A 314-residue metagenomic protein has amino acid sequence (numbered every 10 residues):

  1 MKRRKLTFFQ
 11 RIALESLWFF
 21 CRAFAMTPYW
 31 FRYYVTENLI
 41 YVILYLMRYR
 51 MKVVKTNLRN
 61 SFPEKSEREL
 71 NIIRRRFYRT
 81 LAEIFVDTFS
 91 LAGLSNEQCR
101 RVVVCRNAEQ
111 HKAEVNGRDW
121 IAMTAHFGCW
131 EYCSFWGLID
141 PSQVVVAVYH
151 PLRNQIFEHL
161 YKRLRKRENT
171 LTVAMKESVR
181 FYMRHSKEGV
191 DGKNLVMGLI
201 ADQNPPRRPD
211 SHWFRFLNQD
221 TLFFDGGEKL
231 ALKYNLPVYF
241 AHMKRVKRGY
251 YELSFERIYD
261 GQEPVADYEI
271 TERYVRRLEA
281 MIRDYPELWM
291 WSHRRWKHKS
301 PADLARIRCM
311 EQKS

Functional and structural regions predicted by a protein language model:
M1-T124, C129, E158-R163, N169: Membrane-anchoring hydrophobic helices of lipid-metabolizing enzymes
R4-K5, R180-S314: Non-catalytic C-terminal accessory region of glycerolipid acyltransferases and related lyso-lipid remodeling enzymes
T27, L46, F62-P63, P141 (+3 more regions): A broad structural signal for alpha-helix termini and local helix breaks/kinks
R101-V104, F127, N154, M175-V179 (+2 more regions): A conditional alpha-helix N-cap/helix-loop micro-motif detector
V104-C105, A147, T172, F255: Generic preference for hydrophobic
A108-K112, S134-L138, Y161-K162, M183 (+2 more regions): Short amphipathic alpha-helical segments and helix-helix/interface helices
N116-E177, P206-R215: Catalytic core of membrane glycerolipid acyltransferases/transacylases, capturing the structured, soluble-facing
